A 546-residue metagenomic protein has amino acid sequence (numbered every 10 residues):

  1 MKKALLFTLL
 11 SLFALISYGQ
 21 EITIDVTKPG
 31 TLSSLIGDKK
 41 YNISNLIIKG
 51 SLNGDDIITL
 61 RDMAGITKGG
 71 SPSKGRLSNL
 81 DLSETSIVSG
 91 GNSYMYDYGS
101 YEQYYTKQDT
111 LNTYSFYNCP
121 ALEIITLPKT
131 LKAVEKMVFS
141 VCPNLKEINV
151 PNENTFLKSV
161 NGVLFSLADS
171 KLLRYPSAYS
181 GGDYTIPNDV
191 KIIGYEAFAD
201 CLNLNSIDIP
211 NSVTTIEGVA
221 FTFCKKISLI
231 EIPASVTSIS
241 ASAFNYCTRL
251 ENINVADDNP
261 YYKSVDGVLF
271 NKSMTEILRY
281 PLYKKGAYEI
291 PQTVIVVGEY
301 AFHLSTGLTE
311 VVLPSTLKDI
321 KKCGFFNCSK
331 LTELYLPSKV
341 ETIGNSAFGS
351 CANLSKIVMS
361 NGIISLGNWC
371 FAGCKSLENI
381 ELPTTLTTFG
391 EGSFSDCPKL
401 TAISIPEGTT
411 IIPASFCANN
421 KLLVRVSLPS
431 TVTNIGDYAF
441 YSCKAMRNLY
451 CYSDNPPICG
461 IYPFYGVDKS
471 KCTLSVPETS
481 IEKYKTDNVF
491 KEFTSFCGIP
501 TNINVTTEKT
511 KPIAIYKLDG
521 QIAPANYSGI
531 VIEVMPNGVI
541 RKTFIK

Functional and structural regions predicted by a protein language model:
M1-E21: Bacterial Sec-dependent N-terminal signal peptides
K3, I530-K546: C-terminal tail/sorting-segment detector
E21-T27, S44-L52, G70-T110, C119-A133 (+15 more regions): Structural signature of tandem-repeat unit edges
G30-K39, D56-G65, G69, Y114-S115 (+5 more regions): Short, T/G/N/S-enriched strand-turn elements that build extracellular solenoid repeat scaffolds
L46, L164, L269, Y484 (+3 more regions): Terminal processing/anchoring signals of secreted or surface-associated proteins and related intramolecular
T113-S115, K136-V138, R174, G194-A197 (+11 more regions): Consensus positions within tandem repeat domains that build extended binding/scaffold surfaces
C497-Q521: Residue-level detector of functionally pivotal "anchor" positions at catalytic/ligand-binding pockets or at interdomain
A514-N537: Short, surface-exposed loop/turn motifs with a glycine/proline- and acidic-biased composition
